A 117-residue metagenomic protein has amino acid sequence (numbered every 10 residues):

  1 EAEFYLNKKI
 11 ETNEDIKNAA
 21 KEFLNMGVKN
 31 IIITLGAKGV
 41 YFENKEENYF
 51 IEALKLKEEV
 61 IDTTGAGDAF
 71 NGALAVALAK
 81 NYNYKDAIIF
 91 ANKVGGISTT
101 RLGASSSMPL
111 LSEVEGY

Functional and structural regions predicted by a protein language model:
E1-E3, V114: A generic structural signal for short hydrophobic patches within well-formed alpha-helices
K8, N13-Y117: Conserved phosphate-binding/catalytic region of the ribokinase-like
